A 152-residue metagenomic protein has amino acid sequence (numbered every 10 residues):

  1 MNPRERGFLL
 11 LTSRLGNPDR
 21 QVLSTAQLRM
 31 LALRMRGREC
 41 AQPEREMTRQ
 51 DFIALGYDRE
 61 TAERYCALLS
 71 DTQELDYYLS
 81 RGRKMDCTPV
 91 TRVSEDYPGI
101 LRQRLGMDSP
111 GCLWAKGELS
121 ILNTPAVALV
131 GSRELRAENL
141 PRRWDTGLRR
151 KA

Functional and structural regions predicted by a protein language model:
M1-D145: Short, positively charged patches
G147-A152: Short, intrinsically disordered, charge-balanced linker/junction segments flanking boundaries in proteins
